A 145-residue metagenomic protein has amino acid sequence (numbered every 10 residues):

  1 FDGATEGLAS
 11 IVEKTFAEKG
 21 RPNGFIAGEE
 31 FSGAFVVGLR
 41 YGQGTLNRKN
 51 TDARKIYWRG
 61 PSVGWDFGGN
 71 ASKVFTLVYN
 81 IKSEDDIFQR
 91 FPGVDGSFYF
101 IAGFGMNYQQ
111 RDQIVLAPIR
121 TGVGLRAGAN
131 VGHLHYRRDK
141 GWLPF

Functional and structural regions predicted by a protein language model:
F1-F145: Small-residue-enriched, tightly packed secondary-structure blocks
